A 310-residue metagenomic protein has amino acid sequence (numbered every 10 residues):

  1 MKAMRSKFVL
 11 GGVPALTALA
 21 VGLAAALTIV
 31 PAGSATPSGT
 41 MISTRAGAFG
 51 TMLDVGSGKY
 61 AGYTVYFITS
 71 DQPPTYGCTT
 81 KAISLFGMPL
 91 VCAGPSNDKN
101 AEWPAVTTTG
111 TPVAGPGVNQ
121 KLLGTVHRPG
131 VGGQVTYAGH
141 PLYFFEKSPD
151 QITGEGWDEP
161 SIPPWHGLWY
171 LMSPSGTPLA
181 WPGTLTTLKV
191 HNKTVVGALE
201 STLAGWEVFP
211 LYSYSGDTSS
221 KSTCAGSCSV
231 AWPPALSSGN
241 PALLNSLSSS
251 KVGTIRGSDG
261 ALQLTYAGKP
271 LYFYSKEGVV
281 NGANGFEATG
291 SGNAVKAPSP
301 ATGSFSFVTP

Functional and structural regions predicted by a protein language model:
K2-A35: Secretory targeting and sorting signals
G33-P310: Compact beta-sheet-dominated domain cores in extracellular/mature segments
